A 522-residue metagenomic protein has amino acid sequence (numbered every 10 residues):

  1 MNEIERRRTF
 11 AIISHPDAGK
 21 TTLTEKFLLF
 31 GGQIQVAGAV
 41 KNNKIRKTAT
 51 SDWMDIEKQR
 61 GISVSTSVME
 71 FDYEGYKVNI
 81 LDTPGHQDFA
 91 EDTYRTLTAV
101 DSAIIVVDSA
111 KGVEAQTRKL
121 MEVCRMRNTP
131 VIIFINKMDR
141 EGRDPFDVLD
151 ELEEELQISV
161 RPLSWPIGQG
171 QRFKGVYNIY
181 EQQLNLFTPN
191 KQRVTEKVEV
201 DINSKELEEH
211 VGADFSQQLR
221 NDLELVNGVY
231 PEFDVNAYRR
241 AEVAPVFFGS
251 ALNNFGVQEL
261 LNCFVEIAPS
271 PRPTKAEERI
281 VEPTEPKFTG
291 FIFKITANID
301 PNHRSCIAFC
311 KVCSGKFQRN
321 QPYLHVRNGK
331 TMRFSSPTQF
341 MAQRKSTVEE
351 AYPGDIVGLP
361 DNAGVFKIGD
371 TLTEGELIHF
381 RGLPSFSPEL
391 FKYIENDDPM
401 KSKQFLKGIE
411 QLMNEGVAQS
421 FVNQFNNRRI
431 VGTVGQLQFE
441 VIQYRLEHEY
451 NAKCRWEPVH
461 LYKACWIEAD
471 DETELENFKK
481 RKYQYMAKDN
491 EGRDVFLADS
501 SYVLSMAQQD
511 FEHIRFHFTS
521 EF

Functional and structural regions predicted by a protein language model:
M1-F522: Structural and coupling elements of P-loop NTPases
